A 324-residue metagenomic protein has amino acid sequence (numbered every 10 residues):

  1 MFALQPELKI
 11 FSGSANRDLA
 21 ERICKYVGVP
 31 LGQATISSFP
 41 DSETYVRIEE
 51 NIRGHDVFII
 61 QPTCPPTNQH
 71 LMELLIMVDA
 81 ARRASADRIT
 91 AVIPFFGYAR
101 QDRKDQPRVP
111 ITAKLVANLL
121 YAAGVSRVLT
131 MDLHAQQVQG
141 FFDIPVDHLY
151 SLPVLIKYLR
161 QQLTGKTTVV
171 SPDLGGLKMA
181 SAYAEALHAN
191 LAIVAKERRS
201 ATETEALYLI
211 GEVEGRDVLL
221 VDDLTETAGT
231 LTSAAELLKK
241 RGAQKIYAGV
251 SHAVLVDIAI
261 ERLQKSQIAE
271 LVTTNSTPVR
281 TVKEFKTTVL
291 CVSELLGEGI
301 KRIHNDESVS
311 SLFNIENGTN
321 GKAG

Functional and structural regions predicted by a protein language model:
M1-G324: PRPP-associated nucleotide enzymes
